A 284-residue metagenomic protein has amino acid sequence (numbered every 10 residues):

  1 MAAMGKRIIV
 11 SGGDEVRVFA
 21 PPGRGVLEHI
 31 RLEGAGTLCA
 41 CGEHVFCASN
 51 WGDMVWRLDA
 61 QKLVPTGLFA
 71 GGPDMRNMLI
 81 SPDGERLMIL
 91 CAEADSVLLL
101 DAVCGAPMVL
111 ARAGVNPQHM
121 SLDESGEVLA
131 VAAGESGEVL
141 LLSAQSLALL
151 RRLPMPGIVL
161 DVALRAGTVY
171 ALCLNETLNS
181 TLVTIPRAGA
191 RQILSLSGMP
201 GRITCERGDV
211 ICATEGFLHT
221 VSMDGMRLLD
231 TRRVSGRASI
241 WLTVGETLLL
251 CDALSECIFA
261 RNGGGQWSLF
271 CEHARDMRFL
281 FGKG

Functional and structural regions predicted by a protein language model:
M1-G284: Predominantly soluble domains enriched in secretory-pathway, periplasmic, or organellar proteins
